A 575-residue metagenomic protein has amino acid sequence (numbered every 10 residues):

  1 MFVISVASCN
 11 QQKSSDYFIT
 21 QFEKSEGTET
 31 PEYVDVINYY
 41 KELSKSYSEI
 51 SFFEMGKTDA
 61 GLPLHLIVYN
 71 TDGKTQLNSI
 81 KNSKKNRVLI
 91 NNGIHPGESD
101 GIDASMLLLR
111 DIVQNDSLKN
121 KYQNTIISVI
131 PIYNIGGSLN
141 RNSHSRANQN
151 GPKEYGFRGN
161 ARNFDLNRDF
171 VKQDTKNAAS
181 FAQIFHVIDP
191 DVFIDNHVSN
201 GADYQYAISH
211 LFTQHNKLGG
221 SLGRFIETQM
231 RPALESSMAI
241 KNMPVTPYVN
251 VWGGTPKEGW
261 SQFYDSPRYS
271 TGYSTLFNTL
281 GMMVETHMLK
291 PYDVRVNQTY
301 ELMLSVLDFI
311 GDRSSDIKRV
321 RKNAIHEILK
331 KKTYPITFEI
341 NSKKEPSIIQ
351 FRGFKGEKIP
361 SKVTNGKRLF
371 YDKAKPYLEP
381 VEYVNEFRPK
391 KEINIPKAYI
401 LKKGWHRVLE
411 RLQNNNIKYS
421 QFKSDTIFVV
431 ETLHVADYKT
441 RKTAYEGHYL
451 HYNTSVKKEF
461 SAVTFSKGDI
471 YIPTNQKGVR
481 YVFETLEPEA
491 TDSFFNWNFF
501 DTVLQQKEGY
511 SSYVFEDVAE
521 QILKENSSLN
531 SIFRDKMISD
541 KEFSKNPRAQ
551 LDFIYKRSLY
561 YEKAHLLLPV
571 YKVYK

Functional and structural regions predicted by a protein language model:
M1-F18: Bacterial Sec-dependent N-terminal signal peptides
K13-T28, I90-N92, D165, R388-N394: Acidic/histidine-rich, surface-exposed loop or edge segments in extracytoplasmic proteins
E32, G61, G93, V129 (+4 more regions): Divalent metal-coordination and catalytic microenvironments
V34-V88: Soluble metallo-hydrolase cores and metallopeptidase-like ectodomains found primarily in the secretory/periplasmic
K81-N91, S99-T255, Q262-D265: Active-site/substrate-binding loop(s) of hydrolase catalytic cores
V251-V430, H434-V435: Hard-cation-handling environments
A398, E410-R411, S420-Q421, D437-K575: Catalytic centers of hydrolytic enzymes
